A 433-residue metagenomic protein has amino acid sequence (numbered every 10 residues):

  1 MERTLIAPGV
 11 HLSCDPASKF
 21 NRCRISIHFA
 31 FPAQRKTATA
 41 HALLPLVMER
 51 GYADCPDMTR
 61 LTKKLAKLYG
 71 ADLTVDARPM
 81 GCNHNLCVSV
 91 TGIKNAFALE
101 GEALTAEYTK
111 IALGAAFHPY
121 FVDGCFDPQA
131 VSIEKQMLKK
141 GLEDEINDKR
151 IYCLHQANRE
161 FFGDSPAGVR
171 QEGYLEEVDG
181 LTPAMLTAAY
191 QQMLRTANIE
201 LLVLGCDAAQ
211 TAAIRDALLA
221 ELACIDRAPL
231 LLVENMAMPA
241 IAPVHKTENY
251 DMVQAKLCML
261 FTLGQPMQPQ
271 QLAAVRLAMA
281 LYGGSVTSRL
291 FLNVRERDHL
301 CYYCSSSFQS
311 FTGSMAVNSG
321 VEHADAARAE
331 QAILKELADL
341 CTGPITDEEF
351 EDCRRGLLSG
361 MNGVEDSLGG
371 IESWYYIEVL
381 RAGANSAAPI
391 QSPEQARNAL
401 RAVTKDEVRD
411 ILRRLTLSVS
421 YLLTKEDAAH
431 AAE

Functional and structural regions predicted by a protein language model:
M1-G9: Short, Gly/Pro- and small/polar-rich lid/capping loops
S13-D15, N21-H41, M58-G114, R150-G173 (+6 more regions): M16 family metallopeptidases and their MPP-like homologs
A42-E49: Active-site SXXK
G51-D54, A96-L99, H118-D127: Short, polar/flexible loop-turn hinges at active-site or ligand-entry regions and domain interfaces
T62, H118-L142, P229-P239, K335 (+1 more regions): Acidic/histidine-enriched alpha-helical segments
A167, Q171-E177, Q192-P266, A429-E433: An aromatic/glycine/proline-enriched structural segment found at the starts of mature extracellular/organellar domains
M252-K256, G264-M267, L272-G284: A conserved active-site cap/scaffold subdomain adjacent to cofactor or substrate pockets
